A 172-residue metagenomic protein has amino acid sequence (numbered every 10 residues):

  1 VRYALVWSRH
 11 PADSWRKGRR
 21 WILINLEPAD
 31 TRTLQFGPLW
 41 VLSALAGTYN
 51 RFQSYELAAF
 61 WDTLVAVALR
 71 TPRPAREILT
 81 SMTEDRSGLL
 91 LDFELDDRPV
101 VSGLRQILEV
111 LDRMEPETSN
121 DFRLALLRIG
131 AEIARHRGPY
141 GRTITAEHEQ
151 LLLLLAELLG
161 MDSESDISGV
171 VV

Functional and structural regions predicted by a protein language model:
Y3-V172: Small-residue-enriched hydrophobic alpha-helices in membranes
